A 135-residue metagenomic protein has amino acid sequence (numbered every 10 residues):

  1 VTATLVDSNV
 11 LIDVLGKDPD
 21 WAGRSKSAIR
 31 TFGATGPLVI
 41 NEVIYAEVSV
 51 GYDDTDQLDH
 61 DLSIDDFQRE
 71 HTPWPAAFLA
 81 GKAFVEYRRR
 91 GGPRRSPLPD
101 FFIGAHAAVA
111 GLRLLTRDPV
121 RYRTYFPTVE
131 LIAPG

Functional and structural regions predicted by a protein language model:
V1-I40, S49-D61, Y125, I132: Short, well-structured N-terminal submotif of metal-dependent ribonuclease cores
A3, R30, G104-G135: Acidic, PIN/NYN-like endoribonuclease modules and their adjacent C-terminal/linker elements
T4, P37-V39, D66-H71, R113: Short loop->beta-strand "edge-of-pocket" segments that line small-molecule binding or catalytic clefts across diverse
V6-D7, I40-N41, S96-P97, D118-P119 (+1 more regions): Histidine- and aromatic-rich ligand-binding microenvironments
V10, I44, A76, F102-I103 (+1 more regions): Alpha-helix capping/helix-boundary segments
L15-G16, Y45, R89-G91: Short, contiguous strand/loop micro-motifs
D53-P75: Active-site-proximal, substrate-binding regions of enzyme catalytic domains and RNA-binding/basic surfaces
Q68-R117: Active-site neighborhoods of divalent-metal-dependent phosphate/nucleic-acid chemistry enzymes
